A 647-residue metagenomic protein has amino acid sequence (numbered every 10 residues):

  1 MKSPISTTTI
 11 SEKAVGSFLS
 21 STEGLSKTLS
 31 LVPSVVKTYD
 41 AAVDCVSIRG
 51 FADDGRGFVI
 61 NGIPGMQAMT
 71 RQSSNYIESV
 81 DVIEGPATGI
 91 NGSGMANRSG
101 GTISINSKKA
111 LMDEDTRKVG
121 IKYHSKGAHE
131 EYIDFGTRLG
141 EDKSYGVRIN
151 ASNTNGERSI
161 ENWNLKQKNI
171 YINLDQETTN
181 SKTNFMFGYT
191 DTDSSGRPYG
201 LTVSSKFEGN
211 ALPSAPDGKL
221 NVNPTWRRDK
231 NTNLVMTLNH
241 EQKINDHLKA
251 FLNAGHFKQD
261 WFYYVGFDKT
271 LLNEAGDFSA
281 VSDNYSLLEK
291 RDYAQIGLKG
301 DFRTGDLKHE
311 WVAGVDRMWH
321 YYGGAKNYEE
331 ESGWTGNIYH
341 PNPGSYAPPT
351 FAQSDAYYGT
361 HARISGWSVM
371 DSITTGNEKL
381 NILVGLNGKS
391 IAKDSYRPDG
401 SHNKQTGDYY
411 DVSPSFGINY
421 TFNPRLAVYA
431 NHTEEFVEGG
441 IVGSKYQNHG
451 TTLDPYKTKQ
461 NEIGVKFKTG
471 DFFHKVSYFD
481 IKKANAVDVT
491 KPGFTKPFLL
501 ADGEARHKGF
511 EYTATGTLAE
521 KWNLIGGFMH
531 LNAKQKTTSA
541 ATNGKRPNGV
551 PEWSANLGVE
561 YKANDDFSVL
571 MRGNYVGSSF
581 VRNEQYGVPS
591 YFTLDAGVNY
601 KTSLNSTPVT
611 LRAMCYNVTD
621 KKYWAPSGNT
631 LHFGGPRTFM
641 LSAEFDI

Functional and structural regions predicted by a protein language model:
K2-C45, F58-S73, D81-I90: Periplasmic N-terminal accessory/gating domains of Gram-negative outer-membrane beta-barrel systems
Y76-E78, T88-I170, T178-K182, L234 (+2 more regions): Outer-membrane beta-barrel translocator/receptor signature
T154-R158, Y171-E177, K182-K243, K258-E289 (+2 more regions): Acidic/polar loop-and-plug regions of large Gram-negative outer-membrane beta-barrel proteins
D193-K206, W319-G323, A392, N419-E462 (+4 more regions): Surface-exposed extracellular loop regions of Gram-negative outer-membrane beta-barrel proteins, predominantly
E241-K243, K249-G255, W261-V265, Y429 (+2 more regions): Membrane-embedded beta-barrel scaffold of Gram-negative outer-membrane proteins
E289-R291, K308-H320, Y358-K483, H507 (+3 more regions): Structural signature of Gram-negative outer-membrane beta-barrels, strongest in the C-terminal barrel of TonB-dependent
N377-K379, K482, L500-N583, T619 (+1 more regions): Gram-negative outer-membrane beta-barrel transporters
L524, S578-F580, Y600-I647: C-terminal beta-signal and adjacent terminal beta-strands/loops of Gram-negative outer-membrane beta-barrel proteins
